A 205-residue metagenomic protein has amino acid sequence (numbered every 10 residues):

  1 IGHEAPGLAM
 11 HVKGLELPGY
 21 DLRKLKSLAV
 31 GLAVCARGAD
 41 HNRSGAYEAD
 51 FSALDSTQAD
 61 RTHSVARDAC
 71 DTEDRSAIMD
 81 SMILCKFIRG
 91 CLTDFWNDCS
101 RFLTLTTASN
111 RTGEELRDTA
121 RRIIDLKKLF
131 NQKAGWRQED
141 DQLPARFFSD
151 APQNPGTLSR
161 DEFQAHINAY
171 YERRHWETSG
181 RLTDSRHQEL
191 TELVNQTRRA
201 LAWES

Functional and structural regions predicted by a protein language model:
I1-S205: Extended C-terminal regions of large enzymes
